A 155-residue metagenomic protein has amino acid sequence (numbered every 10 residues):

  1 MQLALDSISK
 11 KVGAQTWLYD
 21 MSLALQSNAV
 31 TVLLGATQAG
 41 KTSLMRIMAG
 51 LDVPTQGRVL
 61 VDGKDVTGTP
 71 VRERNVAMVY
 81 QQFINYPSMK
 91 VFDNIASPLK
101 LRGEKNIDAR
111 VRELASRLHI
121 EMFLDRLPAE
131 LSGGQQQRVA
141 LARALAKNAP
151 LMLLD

Functional and structural regions predicted by a protein language model:
A49: Helix-to-loop junction immediately C-terminal to a conserved catalytic motif
K64-M78, L101, D108-A109: ABC ATPase NBD coupling module
M89-A96: Short coil-to-helix segment of the ABC ATPase nucleotide-binding domain corresponding to the Q-loop/switch region
N106-F123: Conserved ABC ATPase "signature" region
L127-L131, Q135: Conserved ABC ATPase signature
A146-P150: A short, proline-enriched helix->beta-strand linker immediately N-terminal to the Walker B motif in ABC-type P-loop
M152-D155: Catalytic Walker B motif of ABC-type/P-loop ATPase nucleotide-binding domains
